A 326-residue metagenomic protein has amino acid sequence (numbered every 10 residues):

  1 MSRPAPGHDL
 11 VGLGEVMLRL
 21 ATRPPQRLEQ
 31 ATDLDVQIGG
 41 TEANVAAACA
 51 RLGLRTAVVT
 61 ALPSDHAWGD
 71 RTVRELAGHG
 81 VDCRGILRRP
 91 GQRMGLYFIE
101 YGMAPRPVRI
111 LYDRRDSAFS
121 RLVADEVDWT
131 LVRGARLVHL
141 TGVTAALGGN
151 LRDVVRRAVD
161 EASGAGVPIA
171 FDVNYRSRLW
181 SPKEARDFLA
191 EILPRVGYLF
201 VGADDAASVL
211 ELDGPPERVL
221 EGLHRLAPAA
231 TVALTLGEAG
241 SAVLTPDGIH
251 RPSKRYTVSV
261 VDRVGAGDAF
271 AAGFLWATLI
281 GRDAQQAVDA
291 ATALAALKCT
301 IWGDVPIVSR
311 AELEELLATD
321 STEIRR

Functional and structural regions predicted by a protein language model:
M1-D82, A124, R326: Glycine-rich phosphate/adenosyl-contacting loop at the front of the ribokinase-like
M1-V11, D160-G164, D213-R326: Conserved phosphate-binding/catalytic region of the ribokinase-like
V16, V173, A269: Active-site metal-binding loops of divalent metal-dependent hydrolases
R23-D33, L140, G248-S259: Glycine/charged-rich beta-loop-alpha catalytic/anionic-binding loops adjacent to active sites
C49, G202, G267: Short, conserved phosphate/pyrophosphate- and ester-handling motifs at nucleotide-, phospho-/glycolipid
R55-G142, E315-R326: Conserved N-terminal subdomain of the carbohydrate kinase-like
T130-L131, E191-I192, R225: Structural alpha-helical scaffold elements that stabilize or flank donor/cofactor-binding regions in carbohydrate
L137, V143-G222, A230, A239-S241: Conserved beta-alpha-beta core of the PfkB/ribokinase-like small-molecule kinase fold
